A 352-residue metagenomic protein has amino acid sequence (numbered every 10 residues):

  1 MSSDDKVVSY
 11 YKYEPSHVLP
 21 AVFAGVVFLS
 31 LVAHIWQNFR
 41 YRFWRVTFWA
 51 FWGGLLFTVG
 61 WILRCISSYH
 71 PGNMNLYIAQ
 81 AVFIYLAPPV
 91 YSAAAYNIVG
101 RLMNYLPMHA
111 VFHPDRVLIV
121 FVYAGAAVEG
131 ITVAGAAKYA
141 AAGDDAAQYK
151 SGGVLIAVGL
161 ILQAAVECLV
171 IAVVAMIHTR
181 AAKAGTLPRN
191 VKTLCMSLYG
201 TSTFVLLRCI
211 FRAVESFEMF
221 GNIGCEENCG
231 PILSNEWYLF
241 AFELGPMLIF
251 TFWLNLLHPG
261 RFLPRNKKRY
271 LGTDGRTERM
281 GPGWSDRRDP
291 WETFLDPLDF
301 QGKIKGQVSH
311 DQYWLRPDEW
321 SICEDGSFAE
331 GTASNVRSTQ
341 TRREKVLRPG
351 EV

Functional and structural regions predicted by a protein language model:
M1-S92, I98-H113: Membrane-proximal first intracellular loop
S16, A124-M176, L198: Extracellular-loop-to-transmembrane junctions of the mid-late helices
H17-F23, Y77-P89, K150-E167, V191-F262 (+1 more regions): Extracellular loop 3-seventh transmembrane helix
L29-F51, A95-A127, V174-T203, G260-L271: Helix-loop boundary elements of multi-pass alpha-helical membrane proteins
F57-H70, T132-G143, V205-I223: Helix-to-loop junction signature of class
V59-L63, L169, I249: Transmembrane-helix signature of multi-pass solute transporters
L63-P71, A94-N104, I131-D145, V173-R180: Membrane-helix exit/interface motif
T179, R189-N190, N255-V352: Intrinsically disordered, low-complexity terminal tails of fungal membrane proteins
